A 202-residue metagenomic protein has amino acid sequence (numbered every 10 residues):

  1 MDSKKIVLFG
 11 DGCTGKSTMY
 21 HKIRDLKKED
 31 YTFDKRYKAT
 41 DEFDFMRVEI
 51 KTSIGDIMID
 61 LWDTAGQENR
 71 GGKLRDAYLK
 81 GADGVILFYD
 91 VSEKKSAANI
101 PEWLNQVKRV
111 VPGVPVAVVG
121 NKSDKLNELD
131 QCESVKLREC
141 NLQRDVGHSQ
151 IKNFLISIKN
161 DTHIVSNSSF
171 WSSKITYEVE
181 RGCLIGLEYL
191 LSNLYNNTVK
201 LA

Functional and structural regions predicted by a protein language model:
M1-A202: TRAFAC-class small GTPase G-domain
